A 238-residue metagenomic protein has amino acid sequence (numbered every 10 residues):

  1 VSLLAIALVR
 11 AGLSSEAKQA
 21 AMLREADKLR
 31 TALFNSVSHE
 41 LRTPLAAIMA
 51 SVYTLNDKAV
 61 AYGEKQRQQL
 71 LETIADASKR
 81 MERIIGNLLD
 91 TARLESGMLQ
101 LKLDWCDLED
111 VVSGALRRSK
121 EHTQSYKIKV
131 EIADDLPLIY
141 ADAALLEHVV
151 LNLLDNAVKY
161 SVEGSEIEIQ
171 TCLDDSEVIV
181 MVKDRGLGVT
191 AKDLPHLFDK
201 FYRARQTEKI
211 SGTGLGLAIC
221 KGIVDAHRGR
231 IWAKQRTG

Functional and structural regions predicted by a protein language model:
D76-M81: Short alpha-helical segment of the dimerization/phosphotransfer core of two-component systems
K102-C106, K127-P137: Conserved catalytic submotifs in the C-terminal HATPase_c
K102-L116: A conserved beta-strand-to-alpha-helix junction within the catalytic ATP-binding
A157-V158: Short helix-loop "hinge" at the ATP-lid/N-box region of the Bergerat-fold HATPase_c
V189-F201: Short conserved segment of the HATPase_c
G216, C220: Short alpha-helical Gxxx[C/S/T] motif in the catalytic ATP-binding
